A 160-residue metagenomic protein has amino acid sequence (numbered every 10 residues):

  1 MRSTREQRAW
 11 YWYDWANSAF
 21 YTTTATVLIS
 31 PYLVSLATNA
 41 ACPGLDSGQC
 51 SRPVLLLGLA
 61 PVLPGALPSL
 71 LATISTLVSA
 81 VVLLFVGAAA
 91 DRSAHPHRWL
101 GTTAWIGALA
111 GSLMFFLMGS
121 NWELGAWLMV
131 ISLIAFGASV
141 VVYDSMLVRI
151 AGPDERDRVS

Functional and structural regions predicted by a protein language model:
M1-T76, W122, A126: Helix-loop boundary and gating motifs at the non-cytosolic
S18, T22-T23, L133-V141: Small-residue-rich segments within alpha-helical transmembrane domains of MFS-like 12-TM solute carriers
A37, A90, A94, V148-E155: Short helix-loop-helix connector
V62-A66, A151-S160: Loop-to-transmembrane helix entry/capping segments in MFS-fold secondary transporters and related SLC/MFSD carriers
L71-T73, A80, G101-W122: C-terminal ends and interior cores of transmembrane alpha-helices in multi-pass membrane transporters/permeases
S79-H95: Helix-to-loop junctions at the C-terminal end of transmembrane segments in multipass secondary transporters
A90-I106: Cytoplasmic membrane-interface "Motif A"-like loop-to-helix N-cap segments of 12-TM Major Facilitator Superfamily
A138-G152: Intracellular juxtamembrane helix-capping segments at the cytosolic ends of symmetry-related transmembrane helices
